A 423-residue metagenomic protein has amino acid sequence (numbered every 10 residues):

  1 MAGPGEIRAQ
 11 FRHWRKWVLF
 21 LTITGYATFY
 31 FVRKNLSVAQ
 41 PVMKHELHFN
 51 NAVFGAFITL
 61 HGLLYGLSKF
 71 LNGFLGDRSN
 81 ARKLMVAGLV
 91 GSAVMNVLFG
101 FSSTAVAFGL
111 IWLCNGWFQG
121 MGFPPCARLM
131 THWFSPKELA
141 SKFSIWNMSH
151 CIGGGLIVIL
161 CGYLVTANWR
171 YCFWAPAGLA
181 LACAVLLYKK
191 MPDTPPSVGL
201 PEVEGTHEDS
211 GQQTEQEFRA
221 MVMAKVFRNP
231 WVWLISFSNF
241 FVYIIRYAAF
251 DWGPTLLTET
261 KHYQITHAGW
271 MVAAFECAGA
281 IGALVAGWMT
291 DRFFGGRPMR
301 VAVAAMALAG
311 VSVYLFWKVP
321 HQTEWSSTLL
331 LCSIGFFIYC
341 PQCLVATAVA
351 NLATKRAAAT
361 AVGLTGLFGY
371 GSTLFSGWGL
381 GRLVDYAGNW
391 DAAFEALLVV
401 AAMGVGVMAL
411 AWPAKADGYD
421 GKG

Functional and structural regions predicted by a protein language model:
K34, G62-F70, G154-G155, E276-L284 (+1 more regions): Residue-level signature of mid-helix packing/kink "hotspots" within the transmembrane helices of 12-pass Major
L36-Q40, N229-L284, Q342, S376-G377: Extracytoplasmic gate region of multi-pass secondary transporters
H48, N80, F101-V106, H262 (+1 more regions): Helix-breaking motifs and short loop linkers at transmembrane-helix boundaries and internal kinks in secondary membrane
L67-A105: Conserved MFS/SLC helix-loop-helix module at the cytosolic interface between two early adjacent transmembrane helices
R78-L89, R292-M306: Cytoplasmic membrane-interface "Motif A"-like loop-to-helix N-cap segments of 12-TM Major Facilitator Superfamily
V90-S103, A307-H321: C-terminal ends and interior cores of transmembrane alpha-helices in multi-pass membrane transporters/permeases
I111-I152: Cytoplasmic helix-loop-helix junction between adjacent transmembrane helices in 12-TM secondary transporters
W146-P195: Helix-loop-helix hairpin linking two adjacent transmembrane segments in secondary transporters
